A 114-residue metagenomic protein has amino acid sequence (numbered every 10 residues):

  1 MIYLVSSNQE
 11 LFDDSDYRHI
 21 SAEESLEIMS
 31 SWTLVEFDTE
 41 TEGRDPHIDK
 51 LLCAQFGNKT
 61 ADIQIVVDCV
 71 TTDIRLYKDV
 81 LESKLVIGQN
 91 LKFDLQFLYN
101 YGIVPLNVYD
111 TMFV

Functional and structural regions predicted by a protein language model:
M1-V114: Conserved RNase H-like, two-metal-ion catalytic cores of nucleic-acid enzymes
